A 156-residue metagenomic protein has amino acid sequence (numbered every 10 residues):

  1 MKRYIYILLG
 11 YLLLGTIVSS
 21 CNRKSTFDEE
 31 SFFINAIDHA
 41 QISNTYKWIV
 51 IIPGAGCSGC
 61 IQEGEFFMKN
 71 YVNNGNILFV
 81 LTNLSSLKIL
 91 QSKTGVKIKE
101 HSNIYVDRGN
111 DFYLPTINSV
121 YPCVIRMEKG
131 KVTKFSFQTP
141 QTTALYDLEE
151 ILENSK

Functional and structural regions predicted by a protein language model:
L8-T16: Bacterial N-terminal signal peptides
C21-S25: Bacterial signal peptide processing site
Q41-G56: Short active-site neighborhood of thiol/selenol oxidoreductases, capturing the structured segment around
P53-E65: Short, thiol/selenol-centered motifs that function as redox-active sites or metal-ligating centers
G64-K93: Structural microenvironment flanking redox-active thiols in thiol-disulfide oxidoreductases
G95-Y121: Short, internal strand/loop/helix patches that form the active-site neighborhood or redox-interaction surface
Y121-F135: A short, hydrophobic beta-strand/beta-hairpin element that forms part of a small beta-sheet core
Q138-K156: Thiol-/selenol-based redox modules, centered on thioredoxin-like and closely related oxidoreductase domains
